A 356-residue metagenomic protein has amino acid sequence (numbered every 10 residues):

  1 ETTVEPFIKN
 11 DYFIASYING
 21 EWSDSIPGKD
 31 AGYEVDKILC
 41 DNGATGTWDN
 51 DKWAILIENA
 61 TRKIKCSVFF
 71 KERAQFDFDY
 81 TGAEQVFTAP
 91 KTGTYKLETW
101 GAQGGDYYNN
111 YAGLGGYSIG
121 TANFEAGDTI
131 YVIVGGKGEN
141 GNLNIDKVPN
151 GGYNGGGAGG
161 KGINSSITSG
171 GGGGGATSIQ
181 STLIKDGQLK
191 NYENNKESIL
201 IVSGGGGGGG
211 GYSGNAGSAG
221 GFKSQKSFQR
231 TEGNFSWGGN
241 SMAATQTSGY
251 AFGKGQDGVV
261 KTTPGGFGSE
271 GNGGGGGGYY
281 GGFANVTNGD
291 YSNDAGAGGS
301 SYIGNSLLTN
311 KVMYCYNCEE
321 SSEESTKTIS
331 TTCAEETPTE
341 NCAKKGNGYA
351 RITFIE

Functional and structural regions predicted by a protein language model:
E1-T2, A54-E72: Conserved "repeat-terminator" motif of extracellular CCP/Sushi domains
E5-W53, K137-G141, D146, L307 (+1 more regions): Surface-exposed interfaces of beta-sheet-rich extracellular modules
D51-I55, Q85, G116-G120: Short strand-edge motifs at loop-to-beta-strand transitions and within beta-strands of extracellular beta-rich domains
C66-F70, T177, K344-E356: Short, structured beta-strand segments at or near domain termini in extracellular proteins/domains
R73-D106, R351: GGW-centered surface loops in extracellular recognition modules
E84-Y95, G120-D128, I179-N194, F354-E356: Extracellular and analogous surface-interaction loops
G101-T182, G208-G238, N272-G276, G281-N310: Glycine-rich strand-loop-strand elements at beta-sheet edges
T182, G187-Q188, N194-G266: Chymotrypsin/trypsin-fold serine protease catalytic domain
